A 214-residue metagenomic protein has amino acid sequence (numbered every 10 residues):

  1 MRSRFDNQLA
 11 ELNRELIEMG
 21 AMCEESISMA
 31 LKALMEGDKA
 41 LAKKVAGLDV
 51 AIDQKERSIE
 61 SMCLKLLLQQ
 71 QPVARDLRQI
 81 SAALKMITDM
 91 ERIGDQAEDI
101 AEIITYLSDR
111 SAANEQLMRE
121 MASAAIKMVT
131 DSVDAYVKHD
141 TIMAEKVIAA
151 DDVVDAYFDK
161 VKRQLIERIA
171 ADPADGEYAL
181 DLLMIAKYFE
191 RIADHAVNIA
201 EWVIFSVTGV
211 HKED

Functional and structural regions predicted by a protein language model:
M1-D214: Cytosolic, long alpha-helical scaffolding segments
